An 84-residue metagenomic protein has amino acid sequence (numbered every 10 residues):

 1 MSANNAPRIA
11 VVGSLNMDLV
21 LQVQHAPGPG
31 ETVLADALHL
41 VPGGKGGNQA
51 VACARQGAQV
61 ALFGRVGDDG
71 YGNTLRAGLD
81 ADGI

Functional and structural regions predicted by a protein language model:
M1-R65, G70-I84: Glycine-rich phosphate/adenosyl-contacting loop at the front of the ribokinase-like
